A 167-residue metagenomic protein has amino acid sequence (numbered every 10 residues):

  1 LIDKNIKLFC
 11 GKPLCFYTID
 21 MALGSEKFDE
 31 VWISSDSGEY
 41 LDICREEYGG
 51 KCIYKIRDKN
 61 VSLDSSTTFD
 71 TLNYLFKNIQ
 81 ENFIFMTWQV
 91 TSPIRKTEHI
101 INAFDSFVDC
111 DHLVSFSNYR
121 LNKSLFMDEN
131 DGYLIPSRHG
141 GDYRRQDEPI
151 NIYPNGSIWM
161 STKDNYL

Functional and structural regions predicted by a protein language model:
L1-L8, E46, G50, K77 (+2 more regions): N-proximal accessory regions
L1-S35: N-terminal glycine-rich phosphate-binding loop and ensuing alpha1 helix
C10, D58, F116: Residues at the C-termini of beta-strands that transition into short coil/loop
F16-I19, L23, N73-F76, F104: A structural alpha-helix within SAM-dependent methyltransferase catalytic domains
E26, Y48-G50, F107: Short, well-ordered coil/turn elements that cap or connect secondary structure elements
W32, G38-M86, I94-N102: Short phosphate-binding loop-to-helix
I33, T87, H112-V114: Structural beta-sheet core signal
D64-T71, E81, S92-L167: Conserved core of the sugar-phosphate nucleotidyltransferase
